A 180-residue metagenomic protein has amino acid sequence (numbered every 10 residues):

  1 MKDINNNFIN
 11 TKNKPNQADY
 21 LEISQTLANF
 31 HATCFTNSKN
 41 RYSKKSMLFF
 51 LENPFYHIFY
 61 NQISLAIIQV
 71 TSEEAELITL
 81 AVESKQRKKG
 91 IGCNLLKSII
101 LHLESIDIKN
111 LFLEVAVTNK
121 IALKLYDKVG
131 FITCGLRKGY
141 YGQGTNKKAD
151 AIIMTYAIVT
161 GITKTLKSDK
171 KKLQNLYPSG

Functional and structural regions predicted by a protein language model:
I9-K14, L21-R87, C93-S98, H102 (+1 more regions): Acetyl-CoA-dependent GNAT
V82, A116-V117: Short amphipathic helical patch at the helix-1/turn junction of helix-turn-helix
K89-G90, E114: Helix-adjacent hinge/juxtasegments
G92, L96, N119-A122, G139-T145: Short glycine/proline-centered loop/turn elements that form peptide/ligand docking sites
L103-E114: Conserved GNAT acetyl-CoA-binding A-motif
E114, D127, I132-A149: Conserved catalytic-core motifs of GNAT/GCN5-like acyltransferases
